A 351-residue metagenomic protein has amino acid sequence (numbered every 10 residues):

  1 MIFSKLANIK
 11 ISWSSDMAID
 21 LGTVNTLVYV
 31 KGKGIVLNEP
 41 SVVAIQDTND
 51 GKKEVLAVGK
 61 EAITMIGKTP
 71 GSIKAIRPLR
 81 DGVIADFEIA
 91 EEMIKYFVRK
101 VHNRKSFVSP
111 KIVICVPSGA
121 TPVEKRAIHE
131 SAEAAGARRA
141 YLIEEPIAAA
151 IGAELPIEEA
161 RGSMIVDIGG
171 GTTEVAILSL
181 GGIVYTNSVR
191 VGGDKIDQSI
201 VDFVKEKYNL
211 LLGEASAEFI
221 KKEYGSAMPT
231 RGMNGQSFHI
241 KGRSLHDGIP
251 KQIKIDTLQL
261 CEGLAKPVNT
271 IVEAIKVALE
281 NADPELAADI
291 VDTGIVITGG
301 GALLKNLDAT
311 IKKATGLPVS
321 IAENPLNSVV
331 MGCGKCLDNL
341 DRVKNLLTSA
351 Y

Functional and structural regions predicted by a protein language model:
M1-I168, A176-I295, A302-Y351: Nucleotide/phosphate-binding catalytic cleft detector across ATP-hydrolyzing and phosphate-transferring enzymes
